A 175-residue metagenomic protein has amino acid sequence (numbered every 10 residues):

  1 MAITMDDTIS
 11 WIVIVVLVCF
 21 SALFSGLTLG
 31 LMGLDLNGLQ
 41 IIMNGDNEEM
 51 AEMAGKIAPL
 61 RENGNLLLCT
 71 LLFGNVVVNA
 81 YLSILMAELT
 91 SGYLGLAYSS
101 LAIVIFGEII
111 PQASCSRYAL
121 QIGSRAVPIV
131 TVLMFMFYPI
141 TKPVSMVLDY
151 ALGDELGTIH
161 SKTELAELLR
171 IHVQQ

Functional and structural regions predicted by a protein language model:
M1-Q175: Membrane-embedded alpha-helical segments of inner-membrane proteins
